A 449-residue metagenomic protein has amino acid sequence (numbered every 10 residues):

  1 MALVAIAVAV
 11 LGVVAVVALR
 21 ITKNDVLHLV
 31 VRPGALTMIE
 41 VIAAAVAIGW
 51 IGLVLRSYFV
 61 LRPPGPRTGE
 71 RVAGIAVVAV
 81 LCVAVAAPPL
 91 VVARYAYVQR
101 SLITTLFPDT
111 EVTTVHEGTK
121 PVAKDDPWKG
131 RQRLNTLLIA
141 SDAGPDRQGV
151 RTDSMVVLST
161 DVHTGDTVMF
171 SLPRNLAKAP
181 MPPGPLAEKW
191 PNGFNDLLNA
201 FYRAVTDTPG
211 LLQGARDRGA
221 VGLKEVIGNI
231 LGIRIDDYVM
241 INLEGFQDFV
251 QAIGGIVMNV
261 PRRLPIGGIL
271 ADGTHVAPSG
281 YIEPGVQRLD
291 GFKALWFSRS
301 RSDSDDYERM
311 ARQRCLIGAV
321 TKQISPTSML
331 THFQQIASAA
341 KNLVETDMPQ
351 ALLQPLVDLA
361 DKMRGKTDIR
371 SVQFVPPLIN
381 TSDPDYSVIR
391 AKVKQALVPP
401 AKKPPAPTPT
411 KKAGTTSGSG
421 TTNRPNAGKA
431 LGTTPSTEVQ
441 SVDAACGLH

Functional and structural regions predicted by a protein language model:
A2-L3: Alpha-helical transmembrane segments and their helix-start/interface "positive-inside/aromatic belt" motifs in integral
A7-R62: Membrane-embedded alpha-helical segments of integral membrane proteins
G34-M38, G69-A73, F333: Structural motif marking the loop-to-transmembrane transition
L36-V46, G74-L81, K341: Alpha-helical transmembrane segments of integral membrane proteins, emphasizing hydrophobic/aromatic residues
R67-V98: Internal/C-terminal transmembrane anchor helices
A93-H449: Non-catalytic, solvent-exposed segments at the cell envelope interface
